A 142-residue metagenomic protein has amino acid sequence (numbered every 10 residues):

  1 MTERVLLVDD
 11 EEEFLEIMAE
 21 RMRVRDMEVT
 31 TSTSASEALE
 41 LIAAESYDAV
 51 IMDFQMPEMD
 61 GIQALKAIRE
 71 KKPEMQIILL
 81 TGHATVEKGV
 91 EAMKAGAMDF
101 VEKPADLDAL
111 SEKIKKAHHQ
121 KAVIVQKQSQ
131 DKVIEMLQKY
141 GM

Functional and structural regions predicted by a protein language model:
E12-T30: Two-component/phosphorelay signaling modules centered on CheY-like receiver
T31-E40, G61: Helix N-cap/capping motif at the beta->alpha junctions
E40, I62-P73: Short amphipathic alpha-helix used as the core "switch/output" element in two-component signaling
M56: Receiver (REC) domain active-site loop signature in two-component systems and cognate sites in sensor histidine kinases
A105-K115: C-terminal output helix
H119-M142: CheY-like receiver
